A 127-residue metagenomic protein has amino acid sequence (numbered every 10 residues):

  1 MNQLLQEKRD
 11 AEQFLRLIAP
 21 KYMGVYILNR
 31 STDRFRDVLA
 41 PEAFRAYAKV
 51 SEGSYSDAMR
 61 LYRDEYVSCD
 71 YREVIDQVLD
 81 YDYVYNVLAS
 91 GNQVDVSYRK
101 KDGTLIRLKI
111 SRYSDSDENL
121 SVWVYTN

Functional and structural regions predicted by a protein language model:
M1, T126-N127: Conserved acidic
M1-E12: Interdomain signal-transducing alpha-helical coiled-coil linkers
A11-L15, V25, Y83-Y85, D95 (+1 more regions): Generic recognition of flexible, low-complexity loop/linker segments
Q13-Y66, R112-S114: PAS-family sensory domain signal
Y55, M59-V78, Y83-L88: PAS/GAF/H-NOX family sensory domains and closely associated sensor/linker modules
G91-Q93: Extracellular Ig-like/FN3 beta-sandwich strand-entry sites
D95-G103: PAS-family sensory domains
L108-T126: Short loop/turn elements at sensory-signaling interfaces that couple input to output
